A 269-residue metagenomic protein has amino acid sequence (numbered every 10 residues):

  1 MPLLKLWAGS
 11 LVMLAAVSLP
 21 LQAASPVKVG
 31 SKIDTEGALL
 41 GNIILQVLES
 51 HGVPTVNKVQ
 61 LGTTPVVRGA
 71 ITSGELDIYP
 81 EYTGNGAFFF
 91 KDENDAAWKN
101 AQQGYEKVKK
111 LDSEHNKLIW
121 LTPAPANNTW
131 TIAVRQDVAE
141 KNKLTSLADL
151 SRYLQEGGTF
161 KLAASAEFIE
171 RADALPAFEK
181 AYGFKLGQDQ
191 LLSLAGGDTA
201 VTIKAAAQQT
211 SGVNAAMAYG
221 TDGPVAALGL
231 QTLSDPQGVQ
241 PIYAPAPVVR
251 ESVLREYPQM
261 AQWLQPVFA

Functional and structural regions predicted by a protein language model:
M1-S10: Bacterial N-terminal signal peptides that target proteins for export
P26-I44, Q60-T63, E167-E170: Extracytoplasmic "Venus flytrap"
T35-P54, P176-Y182: Short, polar/charged alpha-helical segment
Q60-T64, G74-A87, G104, S165 (+3 more regions): Beta->alpha turn/N-cap motifs
F90-L121, T210-V213, G223-Q237: Ligand-binding "clamshell"
Q102-K161, E251: A conserved helix-loop-strand patch within extracytoplasmic ligand-binding domains of the periplasmic binding
H115-L118, A124-T129, L192-G196, G223-F268: Periplasmic-binding protein-like
E156-S234: Ligand-binding pocket segment of bilobal, Venus flytrap-like solute-binding proteins
